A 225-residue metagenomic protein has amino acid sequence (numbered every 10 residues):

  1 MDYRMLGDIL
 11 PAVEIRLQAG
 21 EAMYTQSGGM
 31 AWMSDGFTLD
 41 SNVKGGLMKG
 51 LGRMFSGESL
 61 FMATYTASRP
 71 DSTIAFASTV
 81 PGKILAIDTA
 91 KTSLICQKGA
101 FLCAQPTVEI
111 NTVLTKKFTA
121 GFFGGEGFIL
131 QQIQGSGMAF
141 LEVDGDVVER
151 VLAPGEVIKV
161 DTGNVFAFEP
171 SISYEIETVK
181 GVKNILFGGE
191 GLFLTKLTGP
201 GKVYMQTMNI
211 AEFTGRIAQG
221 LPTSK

Functional and structural regions predicted by a protein language model:
M1-K225: Composition-driven recognition of glycine/serine/threonine/acidic- and proline-rich low-complexity segments and repeats
